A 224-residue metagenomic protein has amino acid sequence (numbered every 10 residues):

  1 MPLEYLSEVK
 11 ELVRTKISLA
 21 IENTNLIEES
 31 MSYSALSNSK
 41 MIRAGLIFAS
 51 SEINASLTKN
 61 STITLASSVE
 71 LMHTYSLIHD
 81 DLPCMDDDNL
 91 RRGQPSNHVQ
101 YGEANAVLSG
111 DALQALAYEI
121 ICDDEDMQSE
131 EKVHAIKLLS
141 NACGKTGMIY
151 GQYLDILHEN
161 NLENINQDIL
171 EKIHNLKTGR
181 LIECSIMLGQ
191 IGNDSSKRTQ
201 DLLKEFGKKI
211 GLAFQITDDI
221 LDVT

Functional and structural regions predicted by a protein language model:
M1-M72, I78, C84-D87, R91-V99 (+2 more regions): Conserved N-terminal diphosphate/IPP-binding helix and adjacent helical/loop segment of trans-prenyltransferase domains
P2, L6, K10, T62-L65 (+4 more regions): Hydrophobic packing residues in well-ordered alpha-helices of helical domains and bundles
A35, D87-L113, N161-R180, L202-E205 (+1 more regions): Divalent-cation-assisted or electrostatically stabilized phosphate/pyrophosphate-binding catalytic cores
L46, A117, G151: Residue-level signal for inorganic ion chemistry
I53, L57, I120-I136, E159-D168 (+1 more regions): Inter-helical turn/loop segments and adjacent helix faces that build the functional surface of alpha-helical bundle
T62-M85, K137-I149, G179-Q190, Q200-T224: Active-site alpha-helical segments that house and flank conserved acidic catalytic motifs for diphosphate chemistry
S76-I78, V107-L108, L113, Q152: RNase III-family endoribonuclease catalytic core
S96, Q100-A142: Hydrophobic alpha-helical segments and helix pairs
